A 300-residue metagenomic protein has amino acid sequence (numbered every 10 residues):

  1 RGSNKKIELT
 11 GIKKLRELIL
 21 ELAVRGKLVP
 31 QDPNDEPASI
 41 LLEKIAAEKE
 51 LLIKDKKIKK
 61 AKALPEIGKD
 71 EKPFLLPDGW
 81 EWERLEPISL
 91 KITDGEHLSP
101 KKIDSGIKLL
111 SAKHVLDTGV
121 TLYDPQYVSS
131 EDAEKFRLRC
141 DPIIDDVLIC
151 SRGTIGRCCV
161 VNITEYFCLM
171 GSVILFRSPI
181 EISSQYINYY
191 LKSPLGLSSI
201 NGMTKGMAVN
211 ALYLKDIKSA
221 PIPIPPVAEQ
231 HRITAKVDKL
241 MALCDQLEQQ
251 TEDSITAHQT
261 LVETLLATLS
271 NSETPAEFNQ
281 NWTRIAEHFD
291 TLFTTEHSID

Functional and structural regions predicted by a protein language model:
R1-V29, G68-D94, V227, H231-T234 (+1 more regions): Non-catalytic DNA-recognition/assembly elements of restriction-modification systems
P30-E36, K56-K69, L98-S105, L122-D124 (+3 more regions): Short coil/turn segments at secondary-structure boundaries
E36-E43, Q259: Terminal amphipathic helices with adjacent charged low-complexity linkers/tails
I58, I67-G68, K72, E81-T118 (+3 more regions): Low-complexity, Lys/Gly-biased intrinsically disordered segments
S111-A112, V128-K192, V209-I217: A short beta-sheet element
H114-V128: Short, basic/aromatic beta-hairpin or loop at an interaction surface
